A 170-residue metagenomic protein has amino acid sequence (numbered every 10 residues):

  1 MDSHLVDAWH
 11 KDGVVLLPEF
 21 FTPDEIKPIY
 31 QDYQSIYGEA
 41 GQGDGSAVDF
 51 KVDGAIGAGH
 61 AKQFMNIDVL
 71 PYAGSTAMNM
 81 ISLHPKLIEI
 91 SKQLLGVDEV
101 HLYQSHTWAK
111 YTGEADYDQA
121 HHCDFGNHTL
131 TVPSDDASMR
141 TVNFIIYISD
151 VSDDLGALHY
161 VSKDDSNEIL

Functional and structural regions predicted by a protein language model:
M1-A8, V14, D154-A157, S166-I169: Proteins with a high burden of low-complexity, intrinsically disordered sequence enriched in S/T/G/P/A and R, requiring
M1-D12, P18-P133: Non-heme Fe(II)-dependent double-stranded beta-helix
I90, E114-L170: Catalytic core of non-heme Fe(II) oxygenases with the double-stranded beta-helix
